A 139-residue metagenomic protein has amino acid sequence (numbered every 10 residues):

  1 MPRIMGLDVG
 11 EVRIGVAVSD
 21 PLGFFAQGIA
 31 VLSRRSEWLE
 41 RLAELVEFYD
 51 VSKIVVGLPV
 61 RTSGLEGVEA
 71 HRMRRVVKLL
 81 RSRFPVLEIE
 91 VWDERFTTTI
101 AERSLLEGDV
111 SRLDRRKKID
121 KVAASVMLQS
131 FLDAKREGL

Functional and structural regions predicted by a protein language model:
P2-L7, E11-V12, A17-L139: Phosphate- and other anionic-substrate recognition elements at nucleic-acid/protein interfaces
